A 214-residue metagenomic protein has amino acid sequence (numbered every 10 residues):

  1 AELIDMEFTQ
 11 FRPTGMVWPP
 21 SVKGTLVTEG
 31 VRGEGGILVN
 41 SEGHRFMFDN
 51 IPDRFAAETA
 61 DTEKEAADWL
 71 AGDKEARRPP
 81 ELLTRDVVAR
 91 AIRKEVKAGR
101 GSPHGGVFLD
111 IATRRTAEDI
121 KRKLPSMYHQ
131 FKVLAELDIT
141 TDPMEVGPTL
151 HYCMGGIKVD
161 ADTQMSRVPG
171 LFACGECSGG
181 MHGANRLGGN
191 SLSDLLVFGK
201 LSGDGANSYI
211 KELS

Functional and structural regions predicted by a protein language model:
A1-E2, L171-C174, L195-L213: Internal hydrophobic alpha-helix adjacent to the cofactor/substrate pocket in enzyme cavities
E2-V133, G205-K211: An anion/pyrophosphate-binding glycine-rich loop and adjacent beta-alpha core in soluble alpha-beta enzymes
F11-M16, L150, M154-G156, E176-L192: Glycine-rich phosphate/pyrophosphate-binding beta-alpha loops
V22-L26, P143-V146, M181-H182: Intrinsically disordered, low-complexity segments enriched in polar/charged residues with Gly/Pro, especially when
S41-E42, A161, V197: Short, ordered coil/turn segments that flank beta-strands lining enzyme active or ligand-binding pockets
H44, Q164-M165, K200: Residue-level signal for well-ordered, solvent-exposed loop/turn and beta-edge residues enriched in charged/polar side
E118-D119, G180-A206: A conserved FAD-binding loop/helix module that cradles the flavin
D119-S178: A glycine-rich dinucleotide-binding beta-alpha-beta segment and adjacent secondary-structure elements that constitute
